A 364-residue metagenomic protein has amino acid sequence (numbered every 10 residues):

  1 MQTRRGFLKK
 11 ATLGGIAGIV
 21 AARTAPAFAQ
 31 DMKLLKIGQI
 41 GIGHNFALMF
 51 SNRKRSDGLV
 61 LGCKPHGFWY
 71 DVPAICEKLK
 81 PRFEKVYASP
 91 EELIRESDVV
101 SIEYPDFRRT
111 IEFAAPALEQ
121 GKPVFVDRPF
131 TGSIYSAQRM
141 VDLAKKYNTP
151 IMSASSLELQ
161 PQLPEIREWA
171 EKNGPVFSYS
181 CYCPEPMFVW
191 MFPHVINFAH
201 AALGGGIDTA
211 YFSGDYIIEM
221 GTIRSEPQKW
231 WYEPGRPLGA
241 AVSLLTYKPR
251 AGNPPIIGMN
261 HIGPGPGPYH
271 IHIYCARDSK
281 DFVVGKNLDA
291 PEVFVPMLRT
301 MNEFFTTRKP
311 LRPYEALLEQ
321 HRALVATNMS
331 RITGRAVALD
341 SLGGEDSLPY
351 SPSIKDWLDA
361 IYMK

Functional and structural regions predicted by a protein language model:
M1-I16: N-terminal secretory signal peptides and thylakoid transit peptides that target proteins across membranes
G14-P81, A199-H200: N-terminal Rossmann-like dinucleotide-binding module
I42-N45, P105-R108, T131, L157-L159 (+1 more regions): Short beta->alpha connector loops
A47, C76, T110, A137 (+5 more regions): A general structural signal for well-ordered alpha-helical segments in protein cores
R82-L143: Beta-loop-alpha module in the N-terminal Rossmann-like domain of NAD(P)-dependent dehydrogenases, especially those
F130-I196, I332: A contiguous active-site-proximal alpha/beta segment in oxidoreductase catalytic domains
F177-P255, M259-P266, E315-R322: Rossmann-like dinucleotide-binding domain that binds NAD(P)(H)
P266-G267, K280-K364: C-terminal helical cap and adjacent loop that interface with cofactors, partners, or active-site loops
